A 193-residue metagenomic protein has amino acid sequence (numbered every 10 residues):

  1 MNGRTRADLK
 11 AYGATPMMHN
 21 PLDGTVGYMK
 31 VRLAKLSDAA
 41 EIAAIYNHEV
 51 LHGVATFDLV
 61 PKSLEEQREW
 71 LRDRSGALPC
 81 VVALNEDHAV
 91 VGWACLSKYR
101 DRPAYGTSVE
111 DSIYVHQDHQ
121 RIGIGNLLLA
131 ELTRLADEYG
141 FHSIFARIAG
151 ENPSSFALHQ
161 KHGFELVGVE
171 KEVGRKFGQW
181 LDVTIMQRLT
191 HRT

Functional and structural regions predicted by a protein language model:
M1-M18: Extreme N-terminal basic, low-complexity initiation segments that serve as generic localization/processing leaders
K30-I42: A short beta-loop-alpha structural element at the N-terminal edge of CoA-dependent acyl/N-acetyltransferase catalytic
A43-W70: Conserved GNAT-fold acetyl-CoA-binding loop/helix
V60-D118, L129-A130, L135, L189-H191: Acetyl-CoA-dependent GNAT
C95-K98, P103, F145-I148, Q160 (+2 more regions): Conserved catalytic-core motifs of GNAT/GCN5-like acyltransferases
D111, I144-A146, M186: A structural signal for short, well-ordered beta-strand segments
R121-R134, P153, A157-K161: Conserved acetyl-CoA-binding loop-helix of GNAT-fold acetyltransferases
A136-I148: Conserved GNAT acetyl-CoA-binding A-motif
